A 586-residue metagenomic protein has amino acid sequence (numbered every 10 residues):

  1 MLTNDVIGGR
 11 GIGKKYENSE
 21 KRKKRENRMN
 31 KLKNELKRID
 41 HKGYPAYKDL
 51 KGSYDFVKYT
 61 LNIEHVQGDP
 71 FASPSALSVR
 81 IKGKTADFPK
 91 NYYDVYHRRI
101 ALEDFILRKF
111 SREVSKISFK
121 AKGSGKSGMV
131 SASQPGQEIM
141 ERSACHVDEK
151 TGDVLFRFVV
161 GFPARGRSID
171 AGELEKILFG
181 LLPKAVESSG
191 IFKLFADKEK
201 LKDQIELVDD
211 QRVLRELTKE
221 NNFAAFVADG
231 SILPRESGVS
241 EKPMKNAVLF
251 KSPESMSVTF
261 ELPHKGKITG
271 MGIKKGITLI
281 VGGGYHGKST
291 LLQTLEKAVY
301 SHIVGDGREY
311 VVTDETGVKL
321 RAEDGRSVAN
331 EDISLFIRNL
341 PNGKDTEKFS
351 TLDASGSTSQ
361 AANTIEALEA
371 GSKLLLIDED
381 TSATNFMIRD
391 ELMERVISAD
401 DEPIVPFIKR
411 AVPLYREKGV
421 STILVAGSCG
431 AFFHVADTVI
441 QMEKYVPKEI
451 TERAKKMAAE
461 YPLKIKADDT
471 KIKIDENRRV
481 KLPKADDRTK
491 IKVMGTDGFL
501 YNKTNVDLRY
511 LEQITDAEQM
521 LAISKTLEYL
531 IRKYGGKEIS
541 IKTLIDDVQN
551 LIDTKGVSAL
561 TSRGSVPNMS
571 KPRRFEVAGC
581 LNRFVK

Functional and structural regions predicted by a protein language model:
I7-N222, L233: N-terminal accessory targeting/assembly segments
E236-K267, R321, F336, N342-K344: N-terminal pre-Walker A segment at the start of P-loop NTPase domains
I268-K297: Glycine-rich phosphate-binding P-loop
A298-I337: AAA+/P-loop NTPase substrate/partner-engagement loops
R326, F336-S357, R389-I404: Flexible beta-alpha connector loops of hexameric P-loop NTPases
S355-G356, Q360-A367: Conserved alpha-helical scaffold flanking the Walker A/P-loop in AAA+ ATPase domains
A367-A411, Y415, S428-H434, T438-K455: Conserved P-loop NTPase nucleotide-binding/switch module
R416-G419, V425-K586: Conserved NTP phosphate-binding and transfer environment spanning the P-loop NTPase/kinase superfamily
